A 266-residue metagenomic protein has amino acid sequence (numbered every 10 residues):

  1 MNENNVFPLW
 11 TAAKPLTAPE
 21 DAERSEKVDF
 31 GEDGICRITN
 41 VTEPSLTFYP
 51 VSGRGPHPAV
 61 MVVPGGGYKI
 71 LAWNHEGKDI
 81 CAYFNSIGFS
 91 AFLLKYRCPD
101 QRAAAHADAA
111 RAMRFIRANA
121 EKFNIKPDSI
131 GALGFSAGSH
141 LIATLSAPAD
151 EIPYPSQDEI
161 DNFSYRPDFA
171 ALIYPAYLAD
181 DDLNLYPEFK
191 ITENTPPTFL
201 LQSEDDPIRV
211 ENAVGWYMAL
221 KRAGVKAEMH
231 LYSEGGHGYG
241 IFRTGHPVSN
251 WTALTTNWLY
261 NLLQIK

Functional and structural regions predicted by a protein language model:
M1-R54: N-terminal cap/lid segment of alpha/beta-hydrolase-fold proteins
H57-G65: Short beta-strand element of the alpha/beta-hydrolase
P64-K69, E204: Active-site glycine-rich loops that stabilize anionic/oxyanionic intermediates across multiple enzyme folds
A72-N74, D79, L93-I125, F242-V248: Catalytic nucleophile-loop/oxyanion-hole region of alpha/beta-hydrolase and closely related hydrolase-like folds
R111-E193: Primarily recognizes the serine-hydrolase "nucleophile elbow" in alpha/beta-hydrolase and SGNH/GDSL folds
L200-Q202: Short beta-strand/loop motif that positions the catalytic acidic residue of the alpha/beta-hydrolase fold
P207-V214: Conserved alpha/beta-hydrolase "acid-adjacent" motif
Y217, K221-K266: C-terminal catalytic histidine-bearing segment of alpha/beta-hydrolase fold enzymes
